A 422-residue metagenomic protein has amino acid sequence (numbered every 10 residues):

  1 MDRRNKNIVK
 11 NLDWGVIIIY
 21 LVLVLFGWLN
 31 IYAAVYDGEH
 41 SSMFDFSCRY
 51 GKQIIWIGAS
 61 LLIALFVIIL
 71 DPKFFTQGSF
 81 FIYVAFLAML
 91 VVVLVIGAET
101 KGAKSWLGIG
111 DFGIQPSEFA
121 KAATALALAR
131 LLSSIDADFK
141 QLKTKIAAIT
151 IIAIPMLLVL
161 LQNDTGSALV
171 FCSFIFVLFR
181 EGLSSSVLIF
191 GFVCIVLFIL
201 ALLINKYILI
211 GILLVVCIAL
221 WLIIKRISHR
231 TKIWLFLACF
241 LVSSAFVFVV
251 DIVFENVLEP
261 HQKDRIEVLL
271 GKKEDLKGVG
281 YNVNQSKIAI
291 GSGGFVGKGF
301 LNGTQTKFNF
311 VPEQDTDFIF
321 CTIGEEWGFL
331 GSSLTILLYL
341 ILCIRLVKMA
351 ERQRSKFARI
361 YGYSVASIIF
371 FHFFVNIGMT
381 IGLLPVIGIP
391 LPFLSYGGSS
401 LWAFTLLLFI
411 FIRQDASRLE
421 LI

Functional and structural regions predicted by a protein language model:
M1-R3, N376-I422: A juxtamembrane structural motif centered on a specific transmembrane helix
R4-Y20, Y50: N-terminal membrane topogenic signal
I8-K10, T144-K145, F308-V311, Q353-R354: Helix-boundary and loop/linker segments of multi-pass membrane transporters
G15-V16, C48, W56, P260 (+3 more regions): Electropositive phosphate-/nucleotide-binding environments in soluble metabolic enzymes
L21-V22, W28-A33, M43-K277, E325-I381 (+2 more regions): Hydrophobic alpha-helical transmembrane segments of multi-pass inner membrane proteins, especially in bacterial systems
I114, Q285, F393-L394: Short hydrophobic beta-strand that contains or immediately precedes a catalytic carboxylate
L169, S173-I189, Q305-W327, L391 (+1 more regions): Interfacial segments of multi-pass membrane proteins
R265-T316, W327-G331: TM-adjacent membrane-interface loops and short helices in multi-pass inner/ER membrane proteins
